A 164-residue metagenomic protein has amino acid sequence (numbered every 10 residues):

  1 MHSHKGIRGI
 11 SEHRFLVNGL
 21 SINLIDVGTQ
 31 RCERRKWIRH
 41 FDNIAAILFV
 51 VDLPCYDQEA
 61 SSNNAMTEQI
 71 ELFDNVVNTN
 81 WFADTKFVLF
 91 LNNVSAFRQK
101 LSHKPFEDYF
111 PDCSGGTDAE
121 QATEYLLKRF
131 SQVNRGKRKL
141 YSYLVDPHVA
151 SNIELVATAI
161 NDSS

Functional and structural regions predicted by a protein language model:
M1-N23: Non-catalytic, charge-rich alpha-helical accessory subdomains
K5-S11, A46, V50-S164: Conserved GTP-binding G-domain of TRAFAC-class P-loop NTPases and closely related GTPase folds
L16-W37, C55-Q58: Switch II (G3) loop of P-loop NTPases
T29, F41, I47-L48: Short secondary-structure boundary segments
E33-D42, N75-T79: Short amphipathic alpha-helices and their capping/turn segments at secondary-structure boundaries
